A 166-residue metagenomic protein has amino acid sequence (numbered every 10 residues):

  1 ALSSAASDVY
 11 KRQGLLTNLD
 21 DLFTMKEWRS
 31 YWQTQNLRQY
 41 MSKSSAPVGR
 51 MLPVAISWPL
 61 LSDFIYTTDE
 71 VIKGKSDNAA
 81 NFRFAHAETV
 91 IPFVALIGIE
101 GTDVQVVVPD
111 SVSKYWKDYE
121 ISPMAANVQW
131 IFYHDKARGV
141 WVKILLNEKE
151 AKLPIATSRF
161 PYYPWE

Functional and structural regions predicted by a protein language model:
A1-A6, Y10: Single conserved hydrophobic/aromatic residue that forms the stacking wall/gate of nucleotide- or nucleobase-binding
S7-D8, T24-Q33, P161-E166: General structural signal for secondary-structure boundaries
L16-G49: Active-site His/acidic residue clusters
S45-A79, V90-E166: Acidic, low-complexity terminal tails and accessory targeting/binding regions of phosphate-metabolizing enzymes
N81-R83: Short glycine-rich phosphate-binding loop at a beta-alpha junction
H86: Short, conserved phosphate/pyrophosphate- and ester-handling motifs at nucleotide-, phospho-/glycolipid
